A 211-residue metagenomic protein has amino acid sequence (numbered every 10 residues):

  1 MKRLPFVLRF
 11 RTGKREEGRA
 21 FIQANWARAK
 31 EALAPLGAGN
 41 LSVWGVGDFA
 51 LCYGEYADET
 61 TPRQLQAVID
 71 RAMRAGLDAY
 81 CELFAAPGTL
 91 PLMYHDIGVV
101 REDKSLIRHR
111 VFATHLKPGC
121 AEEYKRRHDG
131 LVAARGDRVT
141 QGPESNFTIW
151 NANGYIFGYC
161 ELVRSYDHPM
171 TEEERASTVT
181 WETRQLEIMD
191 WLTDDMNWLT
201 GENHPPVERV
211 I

Functional and structural regions predicted by a protein language model:
M1-A20, I107-E122: Short glycine-/aliphatic-rich beta-strand segments at the starts of folded cytosolic domains
R9, E55, H115, Y159-E161 (+1 more regions): Structured loops at beta-to-helix junctions and adjacent beta-edge loops in soluble globular domains
R19-L33, D129-A134: Short amphipathic alpha-helix segments
A27-A57, G136-S165: Short, glycine- and small/hydrophobic-rich beta-strand elements in well-ordered beta-sheets
E31-G39, Y56-T89, G142, L162-P205: An amphipathic, aromatic/His-enriched active-site/gating alpha helix that lines ligand/cofactor pockets
L83-H115: Surface-exposed beta-loop interaction hotspot
S105-E161, H168: Conserved small-residue-rich
F157, G201-V210: C-terminal functional regions that serve as terminal interaction/effector modules
